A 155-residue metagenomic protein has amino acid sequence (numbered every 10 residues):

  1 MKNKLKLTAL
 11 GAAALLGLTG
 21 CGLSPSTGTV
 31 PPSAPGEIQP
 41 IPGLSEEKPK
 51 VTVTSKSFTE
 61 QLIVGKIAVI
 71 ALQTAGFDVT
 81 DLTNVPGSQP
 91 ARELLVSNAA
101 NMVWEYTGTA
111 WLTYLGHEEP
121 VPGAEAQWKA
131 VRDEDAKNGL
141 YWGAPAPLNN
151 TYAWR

Functional and structural regions predicted by a protein language model:
M1-A9: Bacterial N-terminal signal peptides that target proteins for export
G17-G20: C-terminal motif of bacterial Sec signal peptides marking the signal peptidase cleavage site
G22-P25: Bacterial signal peptide processing site
E47-E60, D78-T83: Short, well-ordered beta-strand elements
T59-D78: Short, polar/charged alpha-helical segment
D81-E93: Short helix-initiation/N-cap motifs at beta->coil->alpha
V96-E105: Alpha-to-beta junction loops
G108-R155: Contiguous mixed-secondary-structure segments that line small-molecule binding/active-site clefts of soluble domains
